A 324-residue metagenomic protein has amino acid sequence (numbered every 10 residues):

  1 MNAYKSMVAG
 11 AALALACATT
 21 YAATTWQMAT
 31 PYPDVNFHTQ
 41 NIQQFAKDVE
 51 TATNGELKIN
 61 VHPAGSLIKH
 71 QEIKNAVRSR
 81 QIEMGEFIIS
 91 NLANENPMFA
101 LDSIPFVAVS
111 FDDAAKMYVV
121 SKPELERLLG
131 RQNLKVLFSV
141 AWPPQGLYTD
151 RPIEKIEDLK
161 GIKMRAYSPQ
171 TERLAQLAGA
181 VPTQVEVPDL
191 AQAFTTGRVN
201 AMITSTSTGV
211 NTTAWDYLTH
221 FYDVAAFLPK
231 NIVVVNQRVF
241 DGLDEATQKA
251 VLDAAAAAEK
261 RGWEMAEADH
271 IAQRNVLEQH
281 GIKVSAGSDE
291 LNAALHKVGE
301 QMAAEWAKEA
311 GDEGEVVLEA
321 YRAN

Functional and structural regions predicted by a protein language model:
M1-A9: Bacterial N-terminal signal peptides that target proteins for export
A9-G10, A23-D113, S121-N324: N-terminal secretory/targeting leader peptides
A18-A22: Sec/Tat signal peptide C-region and signal peptidase I cleavage site
K116: Short beta-strand-centered segments that line the small-molecule binding cleft or hinge of alpha/beta clamshell
